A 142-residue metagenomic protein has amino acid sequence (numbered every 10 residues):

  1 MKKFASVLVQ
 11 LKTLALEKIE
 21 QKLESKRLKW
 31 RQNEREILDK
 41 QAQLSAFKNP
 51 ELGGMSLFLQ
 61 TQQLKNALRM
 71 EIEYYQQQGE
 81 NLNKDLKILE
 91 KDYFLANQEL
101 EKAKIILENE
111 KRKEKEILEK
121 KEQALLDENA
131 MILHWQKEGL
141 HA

Functional and structural regions predicted by a protein language model:
M1-A142: Charge-rich amphipathic alpha-helical interaction elements
